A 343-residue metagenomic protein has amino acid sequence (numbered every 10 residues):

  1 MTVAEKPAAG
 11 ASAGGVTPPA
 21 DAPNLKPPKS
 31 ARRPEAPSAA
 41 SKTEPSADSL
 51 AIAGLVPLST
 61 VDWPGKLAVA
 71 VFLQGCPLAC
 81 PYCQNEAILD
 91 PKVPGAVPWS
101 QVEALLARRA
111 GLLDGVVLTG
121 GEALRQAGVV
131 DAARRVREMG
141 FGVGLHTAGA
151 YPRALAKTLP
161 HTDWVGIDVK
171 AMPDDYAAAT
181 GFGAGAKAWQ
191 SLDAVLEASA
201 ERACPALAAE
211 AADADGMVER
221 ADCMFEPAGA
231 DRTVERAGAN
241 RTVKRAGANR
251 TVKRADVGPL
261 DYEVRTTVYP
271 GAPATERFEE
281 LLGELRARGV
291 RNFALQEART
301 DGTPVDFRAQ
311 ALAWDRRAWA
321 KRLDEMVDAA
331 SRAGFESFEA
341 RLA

Functional and structural regions predicted by a protein language model:
T2-G65, R202-P205, A212-D215, C223-M224 (+7 more regions): Auxiliary Fe-S-binding modules of radical SAM enzymes
L50, G54, V61-V97: Canonical Radical SAM [4Fe-4S] cluster-binding loop centered on the CxxxCxxC motif and its immediate flanking residues
L55, G121, T147: Fold-independent oxyanion-binding glycine-rich loops and adjacent beta-strand/coil segments at enzyme active sites
F72, T119-G120: A secondary-structure boundary/capping signal
E86-V116: Conserved alpha-helical substructure of the radical SAM core
E86-V93, A178-A184, F307-R316: Short glycine-enriched, charge-decorated loop/helix-capping segments at active-site entrances that position
V93-S100, G149, F182-A186, R317 (+1 more regions): Conserved phosphate-coordination/catalytic loops
E103-G115, L124-R308: Conserved AdoMet/S-adenosylmethionine-binding subsite of the radical SAM
